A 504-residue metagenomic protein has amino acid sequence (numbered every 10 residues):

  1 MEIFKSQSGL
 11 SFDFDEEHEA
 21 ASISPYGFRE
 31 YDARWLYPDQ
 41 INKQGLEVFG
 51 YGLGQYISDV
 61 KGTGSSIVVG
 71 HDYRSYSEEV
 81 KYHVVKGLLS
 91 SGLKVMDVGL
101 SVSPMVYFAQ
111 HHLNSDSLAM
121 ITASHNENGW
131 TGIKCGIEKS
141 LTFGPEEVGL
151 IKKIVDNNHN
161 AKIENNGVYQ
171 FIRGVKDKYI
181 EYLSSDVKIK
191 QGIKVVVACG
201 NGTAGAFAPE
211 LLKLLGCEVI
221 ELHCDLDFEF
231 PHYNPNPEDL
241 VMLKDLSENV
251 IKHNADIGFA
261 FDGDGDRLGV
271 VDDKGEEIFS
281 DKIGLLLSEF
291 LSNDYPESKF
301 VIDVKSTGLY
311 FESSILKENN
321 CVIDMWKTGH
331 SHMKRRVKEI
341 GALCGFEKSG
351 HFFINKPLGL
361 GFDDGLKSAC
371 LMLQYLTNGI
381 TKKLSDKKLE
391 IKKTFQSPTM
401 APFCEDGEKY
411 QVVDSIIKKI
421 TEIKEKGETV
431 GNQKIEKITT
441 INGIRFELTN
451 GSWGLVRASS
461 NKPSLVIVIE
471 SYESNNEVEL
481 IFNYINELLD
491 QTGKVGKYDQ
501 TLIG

Functional and structural regions predicted by a protein language model:
E2-K86, S90-S91, Y169-I193: An N-terminal, well-structured beta->alpha segment
D15-S22, T131-H253: Gly/Ser/Thr-enriched, mixed-charge loops and adjacent short helices that form phosphate/oxyanion-binding elements
D32, V69, V106, A119 (+11 more regions): Buried hydrophobic positions in well-ordered alpha/beta secondary-structure cores of metabolic enzymes
Q55, D59, T63-W130, L211-V271: N-terminal small/polar loop signature for handling phosphorylated ligands or for N-terminal nucleophile
T63-D72, M96, K194-V196, S298-D303 (+1 more regions): Short glycine-rich phosphate-binding loop at a beta-alpha junction
S115-W130, V250-D272, E277, D324 (+1 more regions): Glycine-rich phosphate-binding loop
N128-T131, C135-E146, K153, K190-Q191 (+1 more regions): Replace "Mg2+/Mn2+-dependent" with "divalent metal-dependent
Y295-V468, E473-G504: Phosphate-binding and adjacent anionic-ligand microenvironments
